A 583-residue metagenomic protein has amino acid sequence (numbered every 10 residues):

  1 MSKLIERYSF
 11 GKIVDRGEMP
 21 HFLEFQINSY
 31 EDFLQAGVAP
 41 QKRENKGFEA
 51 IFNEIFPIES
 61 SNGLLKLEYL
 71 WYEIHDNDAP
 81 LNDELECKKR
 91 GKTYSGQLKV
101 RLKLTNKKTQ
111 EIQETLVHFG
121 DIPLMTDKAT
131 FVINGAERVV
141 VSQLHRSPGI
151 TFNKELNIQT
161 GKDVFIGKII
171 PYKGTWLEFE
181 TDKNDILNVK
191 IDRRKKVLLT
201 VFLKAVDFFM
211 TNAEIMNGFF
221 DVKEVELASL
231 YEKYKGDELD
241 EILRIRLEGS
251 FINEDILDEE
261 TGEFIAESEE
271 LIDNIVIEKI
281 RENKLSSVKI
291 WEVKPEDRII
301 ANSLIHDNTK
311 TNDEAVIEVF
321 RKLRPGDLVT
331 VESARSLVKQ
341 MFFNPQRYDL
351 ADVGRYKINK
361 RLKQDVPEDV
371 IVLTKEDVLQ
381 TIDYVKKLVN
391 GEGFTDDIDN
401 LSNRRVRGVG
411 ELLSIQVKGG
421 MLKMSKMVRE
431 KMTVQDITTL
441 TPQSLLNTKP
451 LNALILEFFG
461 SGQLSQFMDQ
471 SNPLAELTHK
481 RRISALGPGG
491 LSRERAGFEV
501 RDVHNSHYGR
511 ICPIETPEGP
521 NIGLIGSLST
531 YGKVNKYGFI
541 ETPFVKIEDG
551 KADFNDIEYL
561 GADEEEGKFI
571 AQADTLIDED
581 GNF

Functional and structural regions predicted by a protein language model:
M1-S484, S529-F583: N-terminal non-catalytic structural scaffold regions of very large proteins
Q113, R482-P513: Flexible, glycine/threonine-enriched loop-and-boundary segments that flank and lead into catalytic domains of large
I256, P513-I514: Hydrophobic beta-strand positions
E515, G526-S529: Active-site proximal loops enriched in glycine and acidic residues that flank catalytic Cys/His/Asp and coordinate
